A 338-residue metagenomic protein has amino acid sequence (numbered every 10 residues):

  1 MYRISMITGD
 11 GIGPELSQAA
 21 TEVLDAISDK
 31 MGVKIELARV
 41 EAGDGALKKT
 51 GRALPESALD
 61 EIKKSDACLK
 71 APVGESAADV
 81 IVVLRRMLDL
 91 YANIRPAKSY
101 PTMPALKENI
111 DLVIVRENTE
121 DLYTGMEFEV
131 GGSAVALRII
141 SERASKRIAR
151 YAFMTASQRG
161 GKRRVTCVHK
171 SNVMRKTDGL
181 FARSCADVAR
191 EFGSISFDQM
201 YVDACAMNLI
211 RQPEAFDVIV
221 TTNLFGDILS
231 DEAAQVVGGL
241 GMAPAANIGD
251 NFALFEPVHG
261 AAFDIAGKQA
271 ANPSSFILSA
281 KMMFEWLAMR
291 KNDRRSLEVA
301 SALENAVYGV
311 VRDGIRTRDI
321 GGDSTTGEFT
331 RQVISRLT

Functional and structural regions predicted by a protein language model:
S5-E22, I27-S28, G131-D203, Q212-V218: Glycine-rich phosphate/diphosphate-binding loop of Rossmann-like nucleotide-binding domains
D10-G13, D66, V115, A152 (+5 more regions): Buried hydrophobic positions in well-ordered alpha/beta secondary-structure cores of metabolic enzymes
A20, L24, C185, F276-L287 (+1 more regions): Buried hydrophobic packing segments
G32-E56, L209: N-terminal beta-loop-helix "entrance" segment that forms/cooperates in small-molecule cofactor or anionic ligand
D44-L47, L209-D313: Glycine-rich phosphate/nucleotide-binding loop
K48-R138, L224: N-terminal glycine-rich phosphate/adenylate-binding segment common to multiple enzyme folds
A53, G125-M126, V130-C167, S171-M174 (+2 more regions): Glycine-rich phosphate/pyrophosphate-binding loop and the adjoining helix
L88-P101, E191-D198, A243-E256, A266: Short, acidic/small-residue loops that bind anionic groups at enzyme active sites
